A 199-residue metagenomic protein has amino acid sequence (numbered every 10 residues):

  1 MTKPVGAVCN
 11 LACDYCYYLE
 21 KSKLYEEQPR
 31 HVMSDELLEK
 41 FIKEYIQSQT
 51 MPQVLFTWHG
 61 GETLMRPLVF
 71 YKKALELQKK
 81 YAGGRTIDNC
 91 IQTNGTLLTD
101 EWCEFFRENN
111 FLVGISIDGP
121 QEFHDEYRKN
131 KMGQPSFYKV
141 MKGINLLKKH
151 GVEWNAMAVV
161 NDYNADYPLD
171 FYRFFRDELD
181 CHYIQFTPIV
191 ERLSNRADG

Functional and structural regions predicted by a protein language model:
M1-E36: Canonical Radical SAM [4Fe-4S] cluster-binding loop centered on the CxxxCxxC motif and its immediate flanking residues
C9-L11, E101, D166-Y167, N195-A197: Short, solvent-exposed polar/charged micro-motifs at secondary-structure junctions
E20-L24, E122, E191-L193: A short, flexible beta-alpha/helix-coil linker loop
Y25-Q28, D125-K129, N195-D198: Short acidic, glycine/proline-rich loop/turn micro-motifs
L38, I42-T57, R66-E191: Radical SAM/AdoMet-radical enzyme domain recognition
G61-E62: Active-site neighborhood of divalent metal-dependent phosphoester/pyrophosphate hydrolases
